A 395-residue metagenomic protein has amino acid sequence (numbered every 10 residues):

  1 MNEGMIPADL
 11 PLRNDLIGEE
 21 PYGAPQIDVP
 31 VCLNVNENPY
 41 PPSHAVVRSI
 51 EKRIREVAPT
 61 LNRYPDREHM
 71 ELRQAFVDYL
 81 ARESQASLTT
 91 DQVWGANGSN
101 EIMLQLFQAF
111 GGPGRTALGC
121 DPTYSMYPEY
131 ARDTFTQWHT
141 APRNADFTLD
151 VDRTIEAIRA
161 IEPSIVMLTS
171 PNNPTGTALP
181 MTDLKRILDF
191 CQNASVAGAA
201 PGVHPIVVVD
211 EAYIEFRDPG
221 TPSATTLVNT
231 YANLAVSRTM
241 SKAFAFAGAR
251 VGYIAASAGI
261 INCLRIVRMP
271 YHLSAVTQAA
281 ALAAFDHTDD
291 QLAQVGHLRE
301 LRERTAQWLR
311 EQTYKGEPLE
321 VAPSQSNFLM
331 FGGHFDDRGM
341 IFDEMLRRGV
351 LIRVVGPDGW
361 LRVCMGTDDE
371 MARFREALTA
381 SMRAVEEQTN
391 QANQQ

Functional and structural regions predicted by a protein language model:
N2-G98, Q105: N-terminal small-domain helix-loop-helix segment of the aminotransferase-like
D28, T90, A322-F328, G356-W360: Short Gly/Ser/Thr- and Asp/Glu-enriched loop/turn motifs at secondary-structure junctions
S43, N233-Y314, E320-V321: PLP-dependent aminotransferase class I/II
Q74, L149-I161, P174-V207, E211-F246: Active-site pre-lysine segment of PLP-dependent enzymes
A109-Y130: Conserved PLP-anchoring active-site segment centered on the Schiff-base-forming lysine
W138-P142, I165-P171, I206-E211, A322-S324 (+1 more regions): Short beta-strands and strand-loop turn motifs
A145, R299, E303, E311-R348 (+1 more regions): Conserved PLP-binding catalytic core of the aspartate aminotransferase-like
E344-R348, R353-Q395: PLP-dependent enzyme catalytic core of the Aspartate aminotransferase-like
